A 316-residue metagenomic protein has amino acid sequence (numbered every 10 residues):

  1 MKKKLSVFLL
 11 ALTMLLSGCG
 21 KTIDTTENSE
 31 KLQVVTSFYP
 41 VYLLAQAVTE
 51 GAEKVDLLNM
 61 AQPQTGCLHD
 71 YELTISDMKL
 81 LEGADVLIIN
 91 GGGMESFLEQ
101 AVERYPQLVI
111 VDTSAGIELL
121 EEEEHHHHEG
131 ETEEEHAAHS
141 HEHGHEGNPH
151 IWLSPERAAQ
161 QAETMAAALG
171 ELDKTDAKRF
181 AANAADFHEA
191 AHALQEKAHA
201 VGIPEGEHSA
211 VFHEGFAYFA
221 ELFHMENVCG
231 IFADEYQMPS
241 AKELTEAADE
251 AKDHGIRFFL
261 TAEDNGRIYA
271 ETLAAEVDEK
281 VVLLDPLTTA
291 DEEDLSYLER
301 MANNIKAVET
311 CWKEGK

Functional and structural regions predicted by a protein language model:
K2-T22: Sec-dependent N-terminal signal peptides of Gram-positive bacterial secreted proteins and lipoproteins
C19-K316: Extracytoplasmic metal-acquisition and chelation regions
